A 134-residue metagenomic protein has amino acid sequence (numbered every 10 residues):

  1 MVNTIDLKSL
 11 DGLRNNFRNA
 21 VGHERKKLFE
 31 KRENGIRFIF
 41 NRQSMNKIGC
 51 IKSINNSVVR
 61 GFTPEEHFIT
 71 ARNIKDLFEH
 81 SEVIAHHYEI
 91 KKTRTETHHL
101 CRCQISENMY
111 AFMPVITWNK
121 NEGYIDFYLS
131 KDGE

Functional and structural regions predicted by a protein language model:
M1-E134: Ribonuclease/tRNase effector modules and their secretory precursors
